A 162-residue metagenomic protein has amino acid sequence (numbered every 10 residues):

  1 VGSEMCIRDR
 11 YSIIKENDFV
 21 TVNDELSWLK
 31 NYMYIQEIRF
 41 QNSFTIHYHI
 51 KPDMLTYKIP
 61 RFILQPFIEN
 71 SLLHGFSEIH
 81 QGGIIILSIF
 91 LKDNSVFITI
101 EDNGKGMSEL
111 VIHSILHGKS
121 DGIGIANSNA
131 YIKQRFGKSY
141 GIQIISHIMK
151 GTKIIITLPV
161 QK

Functional and structural regions predicted by a protein language model:
G2-I145, K153: Two-component histidine phosphotransfer core
T152-Q161: Short C-terminal beta-strand
